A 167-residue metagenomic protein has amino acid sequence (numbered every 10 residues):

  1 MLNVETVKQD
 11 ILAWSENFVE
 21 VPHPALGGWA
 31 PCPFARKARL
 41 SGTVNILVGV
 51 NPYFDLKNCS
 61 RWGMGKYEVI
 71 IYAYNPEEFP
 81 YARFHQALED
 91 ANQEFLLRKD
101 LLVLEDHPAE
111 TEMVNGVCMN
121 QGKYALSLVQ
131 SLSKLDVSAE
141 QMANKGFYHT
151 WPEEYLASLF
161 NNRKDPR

Functional and structural regions predicted by a protein language model:
M1-R167: Expand to "…catalyze enediolate/carbanion chemistry for C-C bond making/breaking, isomerization, decarboxylation
